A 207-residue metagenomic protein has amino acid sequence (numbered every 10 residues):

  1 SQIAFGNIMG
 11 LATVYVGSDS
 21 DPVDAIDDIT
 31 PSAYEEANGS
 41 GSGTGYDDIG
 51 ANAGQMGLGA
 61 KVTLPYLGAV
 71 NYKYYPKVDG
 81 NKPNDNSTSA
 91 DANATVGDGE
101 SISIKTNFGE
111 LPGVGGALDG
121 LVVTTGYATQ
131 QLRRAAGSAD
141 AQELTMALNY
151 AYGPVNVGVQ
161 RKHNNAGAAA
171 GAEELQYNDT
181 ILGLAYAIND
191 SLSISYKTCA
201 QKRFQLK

Functional and structural regions predicted by a protein language model:
S1-K207: Outer-membrane beta-barrel proteins
